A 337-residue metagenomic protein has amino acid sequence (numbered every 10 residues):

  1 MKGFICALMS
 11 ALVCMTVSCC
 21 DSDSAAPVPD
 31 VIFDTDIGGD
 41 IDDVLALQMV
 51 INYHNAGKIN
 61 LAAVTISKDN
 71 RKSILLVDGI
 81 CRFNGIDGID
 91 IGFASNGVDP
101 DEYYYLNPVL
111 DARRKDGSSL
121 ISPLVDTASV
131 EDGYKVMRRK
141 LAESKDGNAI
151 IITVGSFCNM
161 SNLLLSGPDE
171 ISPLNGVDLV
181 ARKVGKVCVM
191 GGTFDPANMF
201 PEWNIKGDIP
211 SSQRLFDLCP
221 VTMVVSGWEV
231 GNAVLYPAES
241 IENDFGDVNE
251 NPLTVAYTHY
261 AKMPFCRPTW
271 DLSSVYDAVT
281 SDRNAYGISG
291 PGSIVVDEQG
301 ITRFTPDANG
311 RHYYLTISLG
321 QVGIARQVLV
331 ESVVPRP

Functional and structural regions predicted by a protein language model:
K2-S10: Sec-dependent signal peptide recognition, specifically the positively charged N-region followed immediately by
T16-C19: C-terminal motif of bacterial Sec signal peptides marking the signal peptidase cleavage site
D21-P337: N-terminal acidic, glycine/proline-rich low-complexity segments
